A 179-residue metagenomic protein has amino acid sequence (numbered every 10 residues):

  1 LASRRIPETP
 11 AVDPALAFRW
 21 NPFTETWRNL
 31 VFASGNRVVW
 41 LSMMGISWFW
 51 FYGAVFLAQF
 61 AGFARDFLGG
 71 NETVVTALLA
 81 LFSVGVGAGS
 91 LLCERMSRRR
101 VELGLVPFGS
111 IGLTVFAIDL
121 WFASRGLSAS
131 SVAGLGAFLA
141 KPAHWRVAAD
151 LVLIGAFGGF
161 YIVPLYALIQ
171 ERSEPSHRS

Functional and structural regions predicted by a protein language model:
L1-A11, L120-S124: C-terminal membrane-cytosol helix-exit motif in multi-pass small-molecule transporters
E8-M44, F67, V132-A140: Juxtamembrane intracellular "pre-TM" segments in multi-pass secondary transporters
V31-A88, V106, S110-T114, G158-F160: A single, central transmembrane helix in multi-pass transporters
S47-W48, S131-Y161: Hydrophobic core of transmembrane alpha-helices in multi-pass small-molecule transporters, especially MFS/SLC-type
A61, G89-S97, Y166: Hydrophobic/aromatic and small-residue hotspots that mark the transmembrane alpha-helices of Major Facilitator
R95-V115, H177-S179: Cytoplasmic membrane-interface "Motif A"-like loop-to-helix N-cap segments of 12-TM Major Facilitator Superfamily
I111-A140: C-terminal ends and interior cores of transmembrane alpha-helices in multi-pass membrane transporters/permeases
F160-S173: Intracellular juxtamembrane helix-capping segments at the cytosolic ends of symmetry-related transmembrane helices
